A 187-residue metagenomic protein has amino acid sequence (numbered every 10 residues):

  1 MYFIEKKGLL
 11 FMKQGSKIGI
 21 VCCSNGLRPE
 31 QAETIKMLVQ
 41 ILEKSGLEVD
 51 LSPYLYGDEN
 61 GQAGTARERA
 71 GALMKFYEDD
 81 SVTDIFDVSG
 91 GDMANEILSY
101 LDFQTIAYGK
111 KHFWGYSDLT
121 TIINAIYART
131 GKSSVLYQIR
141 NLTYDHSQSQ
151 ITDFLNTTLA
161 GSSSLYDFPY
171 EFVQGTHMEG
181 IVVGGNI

Functional and structural regions predicted by a protein language model:
I4-S81: ATP/NTP phosphate-donor binding region
N60-G64, E96-D102: Metal-dependent catalytic neighborhoods of phosphoester/phosphodiester hydrolases
F76-E78, A125-Y127, S133-S134, G180: Hydrophobic structural segments
V82-V88, K110-F113: A short, small-residue-rich loop immediately preceding and capping a beta-strand
F86-N95, Y116: N-terminal glycine-rich "phosphate-gripper" loop used for MgATP/nucleotide binding and carboxylate activation
L101-A125, S133-R140: Short, acidic/small-residue loops that bind anionic groups at enzyme active sites
K132-I187: Conserved anion/nucleotide-ligand pocket segment
